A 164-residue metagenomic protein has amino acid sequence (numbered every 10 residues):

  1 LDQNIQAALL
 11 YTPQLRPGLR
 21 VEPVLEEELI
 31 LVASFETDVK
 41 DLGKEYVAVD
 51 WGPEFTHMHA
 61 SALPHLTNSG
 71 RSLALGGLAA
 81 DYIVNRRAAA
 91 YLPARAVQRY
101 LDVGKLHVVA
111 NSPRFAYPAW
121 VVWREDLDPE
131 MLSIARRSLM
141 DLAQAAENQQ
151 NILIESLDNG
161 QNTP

Functional and structural regions predicted by a protein language model:
L1-L29, A33: Short beta-strand-centered segments that line the small-molecule binding cleft or hinge of alpha/beta clamshell
A8, Y46, A89-A90: Short, well-ordered beta-strand core segments
Y11, L42-G70, A74-A80, A146: Secondary-structure junction motif
R20-I30, V103-A116: Short beta-strand->loop
R20-P23, T37-K40, S61-A62, Q98 (+1 more regions): Short secondary-structure boundary/capping segments
S34-T37, E125-L127: Short loop segments at secondary-structure junctions
H57-A60, A94-K105, S112-P164: C-terminal effector-binding regulatory domain of bacterial HTH transcription factors
A60-V109: Hydrophobic hinge/microswitch elements
